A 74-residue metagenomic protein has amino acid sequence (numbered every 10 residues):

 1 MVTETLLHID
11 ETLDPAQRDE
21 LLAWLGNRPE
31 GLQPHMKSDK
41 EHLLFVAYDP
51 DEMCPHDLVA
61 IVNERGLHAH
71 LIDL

Functional and structural regions predicted by a protein language model:
M1-T12: Short glycine-/aliphatic-rich beta-strand segments at the starts of folded cytosolic domains
T12-P29: Short amphipathic alpha-helix segments
Q33-H35, R65-L74: Conserved short beta-strand edge segments in small beta-sheet-based binding/regulatory domains
M36-K40: A short beta-turn/loop motif at secondary-structure boundaries
H42-A47: A generic structural motif
Y48-M53: Helix N-cap motif at beta-to-alpha junctions
H56: Short amphipathic alpha-helices within nucleic acid-binding modules
